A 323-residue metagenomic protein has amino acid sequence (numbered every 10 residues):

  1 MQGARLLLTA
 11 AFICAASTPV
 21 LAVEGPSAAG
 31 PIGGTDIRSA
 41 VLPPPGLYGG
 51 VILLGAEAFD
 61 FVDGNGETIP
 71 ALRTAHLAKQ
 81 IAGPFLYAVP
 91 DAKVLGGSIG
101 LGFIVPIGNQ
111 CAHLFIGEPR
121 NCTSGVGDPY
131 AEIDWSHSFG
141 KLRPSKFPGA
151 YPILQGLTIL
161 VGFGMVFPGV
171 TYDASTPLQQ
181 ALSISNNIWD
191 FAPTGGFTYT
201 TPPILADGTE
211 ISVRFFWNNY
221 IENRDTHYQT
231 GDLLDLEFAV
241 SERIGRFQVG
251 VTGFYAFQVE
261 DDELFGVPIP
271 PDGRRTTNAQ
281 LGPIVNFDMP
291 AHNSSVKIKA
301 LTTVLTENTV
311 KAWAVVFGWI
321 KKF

Functional and structural regions predicted by a protein language model:
V23-G25, R38-G46, A58, P90-I99 (+4 more regions): Short loop/turn motifs that connect adjacent beta-strands in outer-membrane beta-barrel proteins
E24-A28, G55-Q80, I116-C122, A181: Surface-exposed strand-loop-strand hairpins of Gram-negative outer-membrane beta-barrel proteins
S27, T68-I69, N223-F323: Outer membrane beta-barrel transmembrane domains
I37-S39, V51, G83-V89, A131-H137 (+6 more regions): Residues on the lipid-exposed face of transmembrane beta-strands in outer-membrane beta-barrel proteins
G49-E57, L101-N109, I159-F167, I211-W217 (+3 more regions): Transmembrane beta-barrel strands of outer-membrane/channel proteins
T74-G140: Long, hydrophobic/aromatic-enriched structural stretches that serve as scaffold segments
A75-G83, G97, T123-A131, L157 (+5 more regions): Residues that define the transmembrane beta-barrel architecture of outer-membrane proteins
G162-M165, Q179-V267: Detector for outer-membrane/organellar transmembrane beta-barrel domains, recognizing the amphipathic beta-strand
